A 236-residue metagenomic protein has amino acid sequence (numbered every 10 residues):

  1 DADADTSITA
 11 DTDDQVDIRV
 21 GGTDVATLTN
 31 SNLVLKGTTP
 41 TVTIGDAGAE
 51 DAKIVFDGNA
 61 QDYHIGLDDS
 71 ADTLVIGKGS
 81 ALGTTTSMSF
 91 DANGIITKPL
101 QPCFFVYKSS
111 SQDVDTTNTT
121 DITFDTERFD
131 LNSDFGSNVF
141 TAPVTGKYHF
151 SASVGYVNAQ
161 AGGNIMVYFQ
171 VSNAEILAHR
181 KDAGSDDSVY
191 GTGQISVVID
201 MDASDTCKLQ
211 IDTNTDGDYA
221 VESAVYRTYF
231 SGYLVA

Functional and structural regions predicted by a protein language model:
D1-T85, P102-F104, K108-D115, Q160-M166 (+3 more regions): Self-maturation zones of extracellular/virion spikes and adhesins
Q15, D72-T73, I95, K147 (+1 more regions): Generic structural signal for coil-to-beta-strand starts
G77-G79, S89-P99: Small/polar residue-rich beta-strand/coil "junction" motifs that cap repeat-based extracellular fibers
M88, N138-T141, I199: Residue "hotspots" at secondary-structure boundaries inside conserved domains
I95-A161, D182-G184, G217, E222-A236: Terminal (often C-terminal
T192-V198: Exposed aromatic-hydrophobic patches
I199-D212: Noncatalytic modules at the cell exterior or secretory-pathway interfaces, chiefly beta-strand-rich lectin/adhesion
